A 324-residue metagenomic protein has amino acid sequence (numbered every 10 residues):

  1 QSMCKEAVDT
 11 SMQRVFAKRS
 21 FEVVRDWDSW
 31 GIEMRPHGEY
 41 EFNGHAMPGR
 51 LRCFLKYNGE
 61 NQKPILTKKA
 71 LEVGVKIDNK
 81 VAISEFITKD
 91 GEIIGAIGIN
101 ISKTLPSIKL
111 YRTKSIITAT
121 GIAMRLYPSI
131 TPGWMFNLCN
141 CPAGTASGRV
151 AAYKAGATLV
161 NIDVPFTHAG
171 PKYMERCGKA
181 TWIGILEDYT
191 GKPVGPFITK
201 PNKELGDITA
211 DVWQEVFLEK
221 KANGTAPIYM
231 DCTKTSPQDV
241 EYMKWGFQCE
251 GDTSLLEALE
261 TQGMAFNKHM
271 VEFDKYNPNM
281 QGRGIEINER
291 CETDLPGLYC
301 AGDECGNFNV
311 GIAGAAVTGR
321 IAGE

Functional and structural regions predicted by a protein language model:
Q1-F16: Glycine-rich active-site loop/strand segments that organize a redox cofactor
S11, F54-Y57, T104, T131-A143 (+3 more regions): Alpha-helix capping and helix-loop boundary segments enriched in small/acidic/polar residues
S20, D26-S107, R112-S115, A119-I130 (+2 more regions): Conserved redox-cofactor binding core of oxidoreductases
S84-I99, E250-G302: A glycine-rich dinucleotide-binding beta-alpha-beta segment and adjacent secondary-structure elements that constitute
S115, G121, R290-V310: Short FAD-binding loop at a beta-strand-to-alpha-helix junction that anchors the flavin cofactor in diverse
T118-E175, I312, A316-E324: Glycine-rich loop(s) and the adjacent beta-strand/alpha-helix scaffold that form part
A151, A157-V271: An anion/pyrophosphate-binding glycine-rich loop and adjacent beta-alpha core in soluble alpha-beta enzymes
L256-E260, C300, E304, A313-E324: Function-dense linear segments that define catalytic or interfacial modules in macromolecule-processing proteins
